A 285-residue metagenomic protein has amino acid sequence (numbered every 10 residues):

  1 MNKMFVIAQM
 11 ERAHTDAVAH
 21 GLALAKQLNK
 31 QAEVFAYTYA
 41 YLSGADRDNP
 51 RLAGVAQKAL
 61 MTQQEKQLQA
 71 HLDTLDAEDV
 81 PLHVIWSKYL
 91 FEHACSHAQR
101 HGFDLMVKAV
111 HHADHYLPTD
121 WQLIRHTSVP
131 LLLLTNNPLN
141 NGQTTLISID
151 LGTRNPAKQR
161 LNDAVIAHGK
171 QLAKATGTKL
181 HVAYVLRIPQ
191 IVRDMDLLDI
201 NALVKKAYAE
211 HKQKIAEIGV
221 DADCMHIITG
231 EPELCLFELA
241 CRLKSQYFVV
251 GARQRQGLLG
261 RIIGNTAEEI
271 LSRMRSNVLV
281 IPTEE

Functional and structural regions predicted by a protein language model:
M1-R51, L146-M195, V220: Small/aliphatic-rich secondary-structure junction motif
E33-F35, P81-I85, L132, H181-A183 (+2 more regions): General small-molecule cofactor/ligand-binding pocket signal
L52-K66, I200-A207: A short acidic, glycine-rich active-site loop that binds or catalyzes chemistry on phosphate/adenosine moieties
V84-H93, T229-E233: Charged docking surfaces used in two-component/phosphorelay signaling
A94-Q143, A240-E285: Gly/Ser-rich helix-loop-strand patches that form or flank binding pockets for ribonucleotide-derived cofactors
K212, G230-C241: A short, acidic, amphipathic alpha-helical segment used as a generic capping/interface helix at domain edges
K212-C224: Nucleotide-activated donor-binding/catalytic signature segment of Leloir-type glycosyltransferases, i.e., the conserved
